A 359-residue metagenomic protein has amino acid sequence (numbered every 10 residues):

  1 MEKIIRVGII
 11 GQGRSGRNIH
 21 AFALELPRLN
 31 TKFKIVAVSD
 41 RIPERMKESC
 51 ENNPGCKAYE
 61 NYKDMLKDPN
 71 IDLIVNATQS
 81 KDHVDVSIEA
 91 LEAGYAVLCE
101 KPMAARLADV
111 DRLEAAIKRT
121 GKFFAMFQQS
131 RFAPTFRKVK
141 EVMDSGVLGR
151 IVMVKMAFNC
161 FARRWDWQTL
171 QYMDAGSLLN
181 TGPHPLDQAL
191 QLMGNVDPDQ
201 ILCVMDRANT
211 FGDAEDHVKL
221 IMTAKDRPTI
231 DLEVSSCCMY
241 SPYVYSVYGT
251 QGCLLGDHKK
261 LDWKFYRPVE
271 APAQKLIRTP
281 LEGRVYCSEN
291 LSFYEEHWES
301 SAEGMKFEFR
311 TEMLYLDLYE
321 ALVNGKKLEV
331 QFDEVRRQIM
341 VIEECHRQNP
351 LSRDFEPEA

Functional and structural regions predicted by a protein language model:
M1-N53: N-terminal Rossmann-like dinucleotide-binding module
E2, K122, G149-M153, R347-A359: C-terminal capping/lid region of NAD(P)-dependent oxidoreductase domains
I4, Q251-E329, D354-A359: C-terminal glycine/acidic-rich active-site capping loop/insertion
S15, S130-F211: Predominantly a Rossmann-like dinucleotide-binding segment in NAD(P)-dependent oxidoreductases
N53-A116, R310-T311: Beta-loop-alpha module in the N-terminal Rossmann-like domain of NAD(P)-dependent dehydrogenases, especially those
E60, N76, C99, F124-M126 (+2 more regions): Hydrophobic residues in well-ordered beta-strands that form the structural core
R112-Q129, G149-V154: Rossmann-fold dehydrogenase core element
P183, E233-S241: Glycine-rich phosphate/pyrophosphate-binding beta-alpha loops
